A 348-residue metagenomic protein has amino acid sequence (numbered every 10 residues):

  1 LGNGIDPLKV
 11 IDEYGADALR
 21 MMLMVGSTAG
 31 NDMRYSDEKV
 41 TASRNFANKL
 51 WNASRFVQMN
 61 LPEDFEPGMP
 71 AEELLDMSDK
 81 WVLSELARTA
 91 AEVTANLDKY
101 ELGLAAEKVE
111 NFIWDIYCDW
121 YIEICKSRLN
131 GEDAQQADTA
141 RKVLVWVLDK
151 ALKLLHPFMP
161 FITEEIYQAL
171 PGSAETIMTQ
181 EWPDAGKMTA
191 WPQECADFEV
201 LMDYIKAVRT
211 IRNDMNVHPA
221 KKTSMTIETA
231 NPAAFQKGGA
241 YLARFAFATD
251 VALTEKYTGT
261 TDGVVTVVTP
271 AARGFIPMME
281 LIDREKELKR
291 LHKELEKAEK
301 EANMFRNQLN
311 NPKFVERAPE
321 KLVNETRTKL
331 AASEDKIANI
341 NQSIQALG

Functional and structural regions predicted by a protein language model:
L1-D6, D12, E38-G348: Feature 926 captures the class I aminoacyl-tRNA synthetase adenylation module centered on the KMSKS loop
L1-N31: Alpha-helical recognition segments enriched in aromatics with Gly/Pro capping that present substrate-recognition
N31-K39: Short, solvent-exposed helix-loop connector elements
